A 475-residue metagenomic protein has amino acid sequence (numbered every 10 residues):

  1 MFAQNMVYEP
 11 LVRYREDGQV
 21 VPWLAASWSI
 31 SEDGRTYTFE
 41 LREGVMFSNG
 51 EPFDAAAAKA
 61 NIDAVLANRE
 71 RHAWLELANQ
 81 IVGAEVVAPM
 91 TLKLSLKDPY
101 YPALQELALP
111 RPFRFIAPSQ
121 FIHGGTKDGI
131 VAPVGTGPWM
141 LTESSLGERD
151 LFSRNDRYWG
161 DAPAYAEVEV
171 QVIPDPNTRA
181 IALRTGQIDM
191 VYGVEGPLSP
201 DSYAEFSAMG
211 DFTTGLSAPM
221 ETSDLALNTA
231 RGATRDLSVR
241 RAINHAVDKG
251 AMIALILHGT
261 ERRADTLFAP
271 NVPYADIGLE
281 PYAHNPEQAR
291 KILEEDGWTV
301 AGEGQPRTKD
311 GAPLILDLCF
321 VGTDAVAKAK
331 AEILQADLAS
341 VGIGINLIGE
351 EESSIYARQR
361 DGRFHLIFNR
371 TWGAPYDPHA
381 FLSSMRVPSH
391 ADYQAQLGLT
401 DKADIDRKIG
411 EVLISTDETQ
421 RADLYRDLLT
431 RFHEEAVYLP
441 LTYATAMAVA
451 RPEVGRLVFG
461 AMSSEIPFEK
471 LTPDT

Functional and structural regions predicted by a protein language model:
M1-E32, A60-D63, V134, M462-S463: N-terminal lobe/hinge region of extracytoplasmic solute-binding protein
Q19, A108-P163, E167, P286-K291 (+1 more regions): Gly/Pro-rich hinge or "lid" segments in bacterial periplasmic/extracellular proteins
A26-R71, K93-S95, A182, A233-R235: Aromatic- and charge-enriched surface segment that lines or borders ligand/interaction sites
E40, L75-Q120: Surface-exposed binding/hinge segments that line and control ligand-binding clefts or catalytic entry sites
D54-D63, P89-S95, G137-P138, Y165-E167 (+6 more regions): Alpha-helical secondary-structure segments
V65, A84, T142-S153, E169-R231 (+3 more regions): Extracellular/periplasmic solute-recognition and catalytic clefts
S145, A246-E280, E287, A325-Q335 (+1 more regions): Detector for C-terminal structural segments
L146, T299-G373: Ligand/substrate-recognition segments at binding pockets and active sites
